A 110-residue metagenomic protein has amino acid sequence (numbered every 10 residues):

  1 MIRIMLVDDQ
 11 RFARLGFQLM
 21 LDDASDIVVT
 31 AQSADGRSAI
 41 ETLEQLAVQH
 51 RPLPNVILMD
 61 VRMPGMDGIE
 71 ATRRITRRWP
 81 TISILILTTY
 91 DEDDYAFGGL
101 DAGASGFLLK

Functional and structural regions predicted by a protein language model:
M1-A13, F17-L21, I57: Conserved acidic segment of CheY-like receiver
D8, D60, T88: Active-site residues of response regulator receiver
A34-V56: Acidic, metal-coordinating helix/loop segments flanking the phosphotransfer/catalytic sites of two-component signaling
D35-S38, P64-E70: Acidic catalytic/metal-coordinating carboxylates
E41, I69-T81: Short amphipathic alpha-helix used as the core "switch/output" element in two-component signaling
N55, T81-D91, L108: A short, hydrophobic beta-strand element within the central beta-sheet of small alpha/beta folds
L58-D60, A71: Active-site T/S-Asp motif of two-component receiver
